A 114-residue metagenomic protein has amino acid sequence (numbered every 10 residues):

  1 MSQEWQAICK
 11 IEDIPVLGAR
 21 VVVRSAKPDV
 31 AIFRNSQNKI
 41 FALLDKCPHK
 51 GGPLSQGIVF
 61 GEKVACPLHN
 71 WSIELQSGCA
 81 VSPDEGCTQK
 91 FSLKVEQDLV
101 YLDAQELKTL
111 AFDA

Functional and structural regions predicted by a protein language model:
M1-G61, F91-A114: N-terminal pre-ligand scaffold of iron-sulfur
K27, K63-A65, E85: Generic detection of intrinsically disordered/low-complexity segments and helix-coil linkers/edges
C47, C66-H69: Short cysteine clusters
I58-G61, V81-C87: Short linker/helix segments within small regulatory modules
S72-I73: Short Cys/His-rich micro-motifs in 6-15 aa windows
